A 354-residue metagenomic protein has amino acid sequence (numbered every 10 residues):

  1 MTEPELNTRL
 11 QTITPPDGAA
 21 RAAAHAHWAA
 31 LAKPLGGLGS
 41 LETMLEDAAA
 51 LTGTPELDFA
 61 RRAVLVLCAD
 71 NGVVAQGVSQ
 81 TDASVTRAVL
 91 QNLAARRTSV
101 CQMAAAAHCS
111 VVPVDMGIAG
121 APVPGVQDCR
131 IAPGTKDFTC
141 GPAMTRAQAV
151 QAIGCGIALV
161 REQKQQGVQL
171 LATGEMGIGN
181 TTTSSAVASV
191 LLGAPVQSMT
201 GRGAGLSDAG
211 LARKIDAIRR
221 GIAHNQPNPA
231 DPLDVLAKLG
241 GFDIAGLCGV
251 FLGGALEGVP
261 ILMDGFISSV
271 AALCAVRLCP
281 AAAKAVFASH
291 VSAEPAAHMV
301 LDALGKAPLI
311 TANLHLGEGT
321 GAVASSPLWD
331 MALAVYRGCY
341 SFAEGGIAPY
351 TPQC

Functional and structural regions predicted by a protein language model:
M1-C354: N-terminal loops that bind phosphate or other acidic moieties and the adjacent beta-alpha structural core
